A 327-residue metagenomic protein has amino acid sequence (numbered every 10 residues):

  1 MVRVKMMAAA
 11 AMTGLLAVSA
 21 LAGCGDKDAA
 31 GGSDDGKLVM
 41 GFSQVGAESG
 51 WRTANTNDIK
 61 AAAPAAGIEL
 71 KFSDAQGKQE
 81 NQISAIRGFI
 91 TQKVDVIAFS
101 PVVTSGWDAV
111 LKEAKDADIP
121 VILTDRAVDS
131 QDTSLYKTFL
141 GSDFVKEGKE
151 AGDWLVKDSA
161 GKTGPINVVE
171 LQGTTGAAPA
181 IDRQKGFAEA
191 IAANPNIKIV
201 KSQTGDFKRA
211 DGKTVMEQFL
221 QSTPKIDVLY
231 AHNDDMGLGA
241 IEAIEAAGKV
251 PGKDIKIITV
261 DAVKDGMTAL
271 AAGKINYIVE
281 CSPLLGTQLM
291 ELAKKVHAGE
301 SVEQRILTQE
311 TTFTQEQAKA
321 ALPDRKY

Functional and structural regions predicted by a protein language model:
R3-A10, G23-Y327: A residue-level marker of the well-folded mature domains of exported/periplasmic proteins
M12-G14: Repetitive helical segments and hydrophobic/amphipathic motifs
V18-L21: Bacterial Sec-type N-terminal signal peptides, specifically the leucine/valine-rich hydrophobic h-region
